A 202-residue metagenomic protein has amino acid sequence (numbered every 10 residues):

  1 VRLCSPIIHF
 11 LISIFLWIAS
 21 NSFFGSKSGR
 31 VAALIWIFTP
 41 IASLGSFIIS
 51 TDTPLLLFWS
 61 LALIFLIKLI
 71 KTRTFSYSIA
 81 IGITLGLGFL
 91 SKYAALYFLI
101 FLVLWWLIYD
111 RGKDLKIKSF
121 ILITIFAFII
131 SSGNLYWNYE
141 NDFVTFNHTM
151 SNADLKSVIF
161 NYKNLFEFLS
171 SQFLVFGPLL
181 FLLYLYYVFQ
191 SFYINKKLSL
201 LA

Functional and structural regions predicted by a protein language model:
L3-F24, L61, F65: Transmembrane-helix motifs of polytopic, lipid-linked glycan transferases
S5, I41-L55: Short acidic/glycine- and proline-prone juxtamembrane loop motifs at membrane-interface regions of multi-pass membrane
I12, L16, V31, A62 (+3 more regions): Hydrophobic/aromatic residues in alpha-helical transmembrane segments
F15, I35, P54-K71, Y77 (+1 more regions): Specific aromatic-rich, kink-prone transmembrane helix
N21-K27, A62-S78, V188-I194: Membrane-interface transmembrane helices that cradle and orient dolichyl/undecaprenyl
A32-I37, L85, F89, V103: Short helix- or helix-capping micro-motifs that position conserved polar/aromatic residues at function-defining sites
F47-D52, I194-A202: Membrane-interface catalytic loops of GT-C/OST-like multi-pass glycosylation enzymes that act
L87, F98-K197: Transmembrane-lumen/periplasm boundary regions of multi-pass, lipid-linked membrane glycan transferases
